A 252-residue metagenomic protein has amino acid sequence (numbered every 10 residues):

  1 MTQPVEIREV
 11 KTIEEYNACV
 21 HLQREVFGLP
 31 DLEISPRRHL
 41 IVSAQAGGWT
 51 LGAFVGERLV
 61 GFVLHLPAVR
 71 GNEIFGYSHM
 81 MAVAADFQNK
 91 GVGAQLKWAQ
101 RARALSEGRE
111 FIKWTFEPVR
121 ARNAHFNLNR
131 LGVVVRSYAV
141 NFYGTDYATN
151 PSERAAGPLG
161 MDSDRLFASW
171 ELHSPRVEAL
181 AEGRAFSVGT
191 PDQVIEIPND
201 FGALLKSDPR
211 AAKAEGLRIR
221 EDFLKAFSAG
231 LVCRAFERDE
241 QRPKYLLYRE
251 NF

Functional and structural regions predicted by a protein language model:
M1, I13-E25, V177-Q193: A short, well-structured alpha-helix characteristic of acyl/acetyltransferase catalytic modules
V5-A84, R234-D239, E250-N251: A conserved beta-strand-loop-helix scaffold within acyl/acetyltransferase catalytic domains
A68-S78, Q88, E110, T190-V194: A conserved beta-turn-beta hairpin within the catalytic core of GNAT-like acetyltransferases that forms part
F87, G91-A99: Conserved acetyl-CoA pyrophosphate-binding loop and the N-cap/start of the following alpha-helix in GNAT-like
A104-E117: Conserved GNAT acetyl-CoA-binding A-motif
T115, H125, N129-A155, A235-E237: Conserved catalytic-core motifs of GNAT/GCN5-like acyltransferases
V140-D192: Amphipathic alpha-helical blocks and their helix-capping loop/short-beta junctions
P191-F252: Charged, low-complexity intrinsically disordered regulatory/assembly segments
